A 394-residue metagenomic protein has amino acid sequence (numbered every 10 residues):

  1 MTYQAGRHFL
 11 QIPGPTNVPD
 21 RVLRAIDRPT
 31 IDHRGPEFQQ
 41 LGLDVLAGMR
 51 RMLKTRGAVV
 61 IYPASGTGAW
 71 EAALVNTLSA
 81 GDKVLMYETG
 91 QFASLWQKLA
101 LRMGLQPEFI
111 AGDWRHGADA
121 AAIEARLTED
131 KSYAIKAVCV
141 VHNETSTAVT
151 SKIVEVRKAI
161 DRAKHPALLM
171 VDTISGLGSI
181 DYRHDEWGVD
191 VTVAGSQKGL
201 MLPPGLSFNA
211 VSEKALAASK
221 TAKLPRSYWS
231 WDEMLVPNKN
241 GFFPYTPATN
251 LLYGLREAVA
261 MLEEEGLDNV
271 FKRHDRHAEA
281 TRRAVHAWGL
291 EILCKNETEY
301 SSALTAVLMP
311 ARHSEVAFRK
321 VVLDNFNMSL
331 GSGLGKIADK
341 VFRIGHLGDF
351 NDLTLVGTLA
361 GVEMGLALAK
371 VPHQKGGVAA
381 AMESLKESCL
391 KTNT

Functional and structural regions predicted by a protein language model:
T2-A5, K336, K340-T394: PLP-dependent enzyme catalytic core of the Aspartate aminotransferase-like
R7-P63, T67: A glycine-/small-polar-enriched, mobile loop at the entrance of the PLP active site in fold-type I
N17-V18, Q197-A287, K391-T394: Active-site C-terminal subdomain of aminotransferase-like
R56-L85, T89, A93-K98: Conserved beta-loop-alpha segment that forms the PLP phosphate-binding cup at the N-terminus of a helix
A118-G178, V191: Active-site phosphate-binding strand-loop segment of PLP-dependent enzymes
D185-Q197: Conserved active-site segment immediately N-terminal to the catalytic lysine that forms the internal aldimine
E291-N325: Conserved PLP-binding catalytic core of the aspartate aminotransferase-like
